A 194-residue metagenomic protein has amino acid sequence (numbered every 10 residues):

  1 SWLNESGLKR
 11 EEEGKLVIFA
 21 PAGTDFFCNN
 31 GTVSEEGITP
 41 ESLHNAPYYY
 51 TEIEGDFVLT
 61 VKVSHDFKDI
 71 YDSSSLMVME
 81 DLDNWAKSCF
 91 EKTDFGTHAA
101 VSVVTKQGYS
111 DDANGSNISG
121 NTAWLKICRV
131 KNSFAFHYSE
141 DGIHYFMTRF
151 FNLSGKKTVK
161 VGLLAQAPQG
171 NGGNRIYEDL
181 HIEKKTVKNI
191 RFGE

Functional and structural regions predicted by a protein language model:
S1-E194: Extracellular glycan-recognition regions
